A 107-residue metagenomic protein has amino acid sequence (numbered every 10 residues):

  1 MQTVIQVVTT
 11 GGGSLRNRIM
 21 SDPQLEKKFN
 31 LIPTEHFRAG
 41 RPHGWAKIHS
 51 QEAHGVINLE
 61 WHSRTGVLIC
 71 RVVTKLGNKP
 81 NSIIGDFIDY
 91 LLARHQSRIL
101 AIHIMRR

Functional and structural regions predicted by a protein language model:
M1, A39-W45, S63-I69: Intrinsically disordered, charged low-complexity linkers and terminal tails that flank or connect structured domains
M1-K27: Terminal, regulation- and interaction-focused segments at domain boundaries
I5-V7, I19, I57-L59, L68-C70 (+1 more regions): Hydrophobic beta-strand residues in large extracellular and virion-surface proteins
V7-G13, E52, T74-L76: Beta-strand elements of well-folded, non-transmembrane domains
P23-K28, L91-H95: A common structural junction motif
L25-V56: Ser/Thr-rich, low-complexity intrinsically disordered terminal regions
V56-N81: Intrinsically disordered, low-complexity regulatory segments enriched in Ser/Thr/Pro and charged residues
N78-R107: A conserved amphipathic terminal alpha-helix motif
